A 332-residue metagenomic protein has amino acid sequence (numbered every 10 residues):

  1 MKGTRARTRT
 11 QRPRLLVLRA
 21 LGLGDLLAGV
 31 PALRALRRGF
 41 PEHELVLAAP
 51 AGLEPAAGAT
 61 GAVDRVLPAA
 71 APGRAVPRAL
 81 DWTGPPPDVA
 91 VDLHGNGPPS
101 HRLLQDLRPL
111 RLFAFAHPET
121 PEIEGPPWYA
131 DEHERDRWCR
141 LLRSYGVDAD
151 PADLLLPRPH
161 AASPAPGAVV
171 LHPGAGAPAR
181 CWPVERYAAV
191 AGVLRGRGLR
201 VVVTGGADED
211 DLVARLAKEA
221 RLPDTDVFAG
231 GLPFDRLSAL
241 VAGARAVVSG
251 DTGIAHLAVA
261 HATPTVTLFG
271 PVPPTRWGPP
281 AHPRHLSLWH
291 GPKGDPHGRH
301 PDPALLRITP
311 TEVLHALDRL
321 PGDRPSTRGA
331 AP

Functional and structural regions predicted by a protein language model:
M1-P332: Catalytic machinery of carbohydrate-active enzymes, primarily nucleotide-sugar-dependent glycosyltransferases
